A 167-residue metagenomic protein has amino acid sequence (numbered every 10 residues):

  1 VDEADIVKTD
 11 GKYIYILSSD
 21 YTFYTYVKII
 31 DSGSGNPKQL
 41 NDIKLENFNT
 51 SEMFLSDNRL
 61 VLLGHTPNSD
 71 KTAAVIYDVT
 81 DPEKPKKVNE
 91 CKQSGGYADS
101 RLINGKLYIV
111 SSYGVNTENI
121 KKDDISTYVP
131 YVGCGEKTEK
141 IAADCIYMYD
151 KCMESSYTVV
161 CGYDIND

Functional and structural regions predicted by a protein language model:
V1-D167: Beta-sheet-rich non-transmembrane sensory/scaffold domains
